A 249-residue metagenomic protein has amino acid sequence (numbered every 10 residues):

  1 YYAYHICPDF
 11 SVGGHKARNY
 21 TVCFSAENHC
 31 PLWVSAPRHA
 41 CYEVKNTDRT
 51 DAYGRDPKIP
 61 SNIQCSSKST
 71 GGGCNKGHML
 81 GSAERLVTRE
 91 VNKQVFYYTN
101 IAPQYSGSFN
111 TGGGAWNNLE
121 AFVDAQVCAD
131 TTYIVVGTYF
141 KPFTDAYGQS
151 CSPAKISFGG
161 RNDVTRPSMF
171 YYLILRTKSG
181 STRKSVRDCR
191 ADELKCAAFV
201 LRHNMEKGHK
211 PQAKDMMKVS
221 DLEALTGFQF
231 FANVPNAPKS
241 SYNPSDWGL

Functional and structural regions predicted by a protein language model:
Y1-L249: Domain-level detector for secreted/extracellular nuclease and nuclease-toxin modules, and for the ENPP-like C-terminal
